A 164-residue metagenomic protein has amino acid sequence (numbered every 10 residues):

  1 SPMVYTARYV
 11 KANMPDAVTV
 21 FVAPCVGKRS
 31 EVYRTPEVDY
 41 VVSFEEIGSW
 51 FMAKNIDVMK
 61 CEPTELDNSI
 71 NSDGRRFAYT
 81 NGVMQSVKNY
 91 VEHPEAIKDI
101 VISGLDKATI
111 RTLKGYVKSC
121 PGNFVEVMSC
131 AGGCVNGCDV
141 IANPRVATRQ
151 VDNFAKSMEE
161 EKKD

Functional and structural regions predicted by a protein language model:
S1-D164: Iron-sulfur-associated redox domains of electron-transfer enzymes in respiratory and anaerobic energy metabolism
